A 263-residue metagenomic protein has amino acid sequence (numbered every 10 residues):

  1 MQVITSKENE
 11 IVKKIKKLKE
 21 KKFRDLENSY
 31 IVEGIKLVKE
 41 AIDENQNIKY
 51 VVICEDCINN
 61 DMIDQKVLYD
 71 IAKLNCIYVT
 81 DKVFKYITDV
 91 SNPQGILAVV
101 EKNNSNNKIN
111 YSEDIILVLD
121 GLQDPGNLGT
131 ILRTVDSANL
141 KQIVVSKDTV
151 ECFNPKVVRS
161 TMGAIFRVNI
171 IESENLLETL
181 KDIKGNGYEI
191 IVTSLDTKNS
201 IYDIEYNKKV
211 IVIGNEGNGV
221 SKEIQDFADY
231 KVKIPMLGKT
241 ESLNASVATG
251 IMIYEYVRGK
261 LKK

Functional and structural regions predicted by a protein language model:
M1-D61, T149-V150: Boundary-proximal intrinsically disordered activation/regulatory segments immediately upstream of a helical core
Q2-S6, I77-T80, N169-L176: Short acidic-hydrophobic, aromatic-tinged amphipathic segments that line or gate anion-handling sites
G34, Q123-T130, L243-A248: Amphipathic alpha-helical repeat scaffolds
C76-I96, E101: Glycine/small-residue-rich loop that forms an oxyanion/phosphate-binding "nest" at active or ligand-binding sites
V79-T80, D120, S146-K147, N169 (+1 more regions): Short beta->alpha connector loops at strand-helix junctions that form conserved, small/polar/Pro-enriched
G95, S137-A138, C152, V157-I165 (+2 more regions): Structured adenosyl-cofactor binding patch, chiefly the S-adenosyl-L-methionine
K108-D196: RNA substrate-binding interface of SAM-dependent RNA methyltransferases
I191-T240: Active-site/ligand-binding-proximal alpha/beta "capping" segment
